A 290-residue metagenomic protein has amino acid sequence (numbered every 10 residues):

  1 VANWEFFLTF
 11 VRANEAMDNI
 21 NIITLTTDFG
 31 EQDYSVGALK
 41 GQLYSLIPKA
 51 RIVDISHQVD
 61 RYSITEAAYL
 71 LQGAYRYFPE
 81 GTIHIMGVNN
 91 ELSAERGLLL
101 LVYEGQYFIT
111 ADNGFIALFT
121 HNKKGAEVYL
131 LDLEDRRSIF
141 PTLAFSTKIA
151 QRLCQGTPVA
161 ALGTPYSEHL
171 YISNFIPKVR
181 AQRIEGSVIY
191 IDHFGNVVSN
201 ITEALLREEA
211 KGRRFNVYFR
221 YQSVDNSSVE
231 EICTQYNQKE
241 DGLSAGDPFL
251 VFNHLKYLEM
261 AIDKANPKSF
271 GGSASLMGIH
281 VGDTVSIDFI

Functional and structural regions predicted by a protein language model:
M17-E95: N-terminal glycine-/serine-/threonine-rich phosphate-binding loop
I22, L46-K49, E66, P79-E80 (+2 more regions): Active-site histidine-anchored catalytic micro-motif
T27-F29, I55, G87-N90, Y103-E104 (+8 more regions): Fold-independent oxyanion-binding glycine-rich loops and adjacent beta-strand/coil segments at enzyme active sites
L46-K49, A74-F78, N122, R152-A160: Change "in soluble alpha/beta enzymes" to "in soluble alpha/beta proteins
R137-A210: Anionic-ligand-binding alpha/beta catalytic cores of soluble enzymes and soluble regulatory domains that recognize
N200-G278: A conserved acidic, glycine/proline-rich C-terminal tail/linker
